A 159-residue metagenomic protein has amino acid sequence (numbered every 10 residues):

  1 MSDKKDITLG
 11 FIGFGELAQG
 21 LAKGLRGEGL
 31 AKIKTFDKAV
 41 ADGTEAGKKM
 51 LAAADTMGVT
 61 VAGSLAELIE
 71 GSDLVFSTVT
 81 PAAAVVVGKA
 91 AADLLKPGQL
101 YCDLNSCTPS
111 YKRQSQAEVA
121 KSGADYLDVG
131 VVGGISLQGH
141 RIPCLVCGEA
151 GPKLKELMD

Functional and structural regions predicted by a protein language model:
M1-E70, G98: NAD(P)+-binding Rossmann beta1-loop-alpha1 motif at the extreme N-terminus of oxidoreductases
G15, R26, P81, N105-T108 (+1 more regions): Short loop or secondary-structure boundary microenvironments that flank and position key functional residues
T44-E45, D73, L137-G139: Short Asp/Glu-rich motifs
K49-M50, T78, R141-C144: Short low-complexity, flexible loop/linker segments enriched in glycine and/or proline with clustered acidic
L65-Y126: Rossmann-fold NAD(P) dinucleotide-binding segment
C107-D159: Rossmann-fold dinucleotide-binding core
